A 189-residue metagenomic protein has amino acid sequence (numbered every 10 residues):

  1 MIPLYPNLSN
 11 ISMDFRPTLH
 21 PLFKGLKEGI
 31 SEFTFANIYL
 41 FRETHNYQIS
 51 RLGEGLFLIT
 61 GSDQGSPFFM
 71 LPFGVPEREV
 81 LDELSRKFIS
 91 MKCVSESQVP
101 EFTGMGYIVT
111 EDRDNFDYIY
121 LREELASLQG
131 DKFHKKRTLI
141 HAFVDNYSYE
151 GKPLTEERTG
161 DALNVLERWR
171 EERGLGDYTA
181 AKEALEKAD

Functional and structural regions predicted by a protein language model:
L4-E32: Short Lys/Arg-enriched alpha/beta "domain-start" segment
P21, K27, S31-Q98: Conserved donor-binding loop and adjoining core beta-sheet/short helix segment in diverse acyl/aminoacyl transferases
I30-E32, G174-D189: Conserved GNAT-fold acetyl-CoA-binding loop/helix
G55-F57, T103-I108: Catalytic micro-motifs at enzyme active sites that drive phosphoryl/nucleotidyl and oxygen chemistry
S90-G106, D114-D117: Short, glycine/charge-rich beta-strand/loop segments that flank catalytic centers and engage negatively charged groups
G106-T179: Acyltransferase donor/substrate-recognition loop-hinge adjacent to the catalytic core
